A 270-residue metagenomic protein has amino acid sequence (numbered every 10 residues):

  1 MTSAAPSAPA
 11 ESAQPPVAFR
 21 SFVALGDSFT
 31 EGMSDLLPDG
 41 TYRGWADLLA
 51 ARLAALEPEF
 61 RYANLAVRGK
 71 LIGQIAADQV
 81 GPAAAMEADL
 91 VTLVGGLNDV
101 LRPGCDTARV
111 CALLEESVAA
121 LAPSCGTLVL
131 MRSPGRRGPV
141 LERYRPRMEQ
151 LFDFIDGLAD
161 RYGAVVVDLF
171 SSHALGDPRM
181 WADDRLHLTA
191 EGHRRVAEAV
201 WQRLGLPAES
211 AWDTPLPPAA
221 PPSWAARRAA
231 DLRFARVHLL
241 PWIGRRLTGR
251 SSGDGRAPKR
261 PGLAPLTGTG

Functional and structural regions predicted by a protein language model:
M1-R68, V80-E87: Serine-esterase "nucleophile elbow" of acetyl-processing enzymes
T2-P9, P15-P16, R161, H187 (+2 more regions): Conserved catalytic region of serine esterases and O-acyltransferases that act on ester linkages in lipids
E31-D35, P58, I72-R109, R136: Oxyanion-hole/transition-state-stabilizing segment in secreted/luminal serine hydrolases and related acyltransferases
D35-G40, C105-A108, R143-P146, A182-D183: Short glycine-enriched, charge-decorated loop/helix-capping segments at active-site entrances that position
N64-A66, R132, D168-S171: Residue-level recognition of beta-strand->loop/alpha-helix junctions
T107-E115, R145-F152: Charged helix-capping and loop-helix junction motifs
P123-L128, A164: A short helix->loop->beta-strand "cap" motif at the edges of active sites that frequently abuts
G138-F170, A190: Substrate-gating cap/lid alpha-helix
